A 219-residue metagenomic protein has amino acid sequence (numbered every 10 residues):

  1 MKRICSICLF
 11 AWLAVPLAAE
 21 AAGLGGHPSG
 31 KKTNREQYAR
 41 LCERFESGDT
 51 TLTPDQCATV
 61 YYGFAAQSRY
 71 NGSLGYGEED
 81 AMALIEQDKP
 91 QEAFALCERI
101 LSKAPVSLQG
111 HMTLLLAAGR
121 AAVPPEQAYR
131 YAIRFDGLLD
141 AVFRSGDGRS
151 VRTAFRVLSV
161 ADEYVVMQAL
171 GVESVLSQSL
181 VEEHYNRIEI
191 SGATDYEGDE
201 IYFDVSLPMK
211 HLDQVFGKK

Functional and structural regions predicted by a protein language model:
I7-P16: Bacterial N-terminal signal peptides
A22-L96, V142, S150-K219: N-terminal alpha-helical interaction modules that lie
A83, I100, A117-G119: Residue-level signature for tetratricopeptide repeat
R99-I100, F135: Canonical positions in the second alpha-helix
A104-V106, D140: Short coil turns that delineate tetratricopeptide repeat
T113-L114: Canonical tetratricopeptide repeat
G119-F143: TPR/TPR-like (Sel1-like) alpha-helical repeat modules
